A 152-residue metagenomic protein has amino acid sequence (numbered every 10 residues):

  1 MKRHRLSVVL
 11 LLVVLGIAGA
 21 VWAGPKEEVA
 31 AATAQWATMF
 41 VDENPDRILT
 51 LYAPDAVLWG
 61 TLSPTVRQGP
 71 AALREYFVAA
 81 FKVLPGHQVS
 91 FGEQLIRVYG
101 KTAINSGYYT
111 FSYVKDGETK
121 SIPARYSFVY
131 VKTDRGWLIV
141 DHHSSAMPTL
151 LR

Functional and structural regions predicted by a protein language model:
M1-V9: Bacterial N-terminal signal peptides that target proteins for export
V9-A18: Bacterial N-terminal signal peptides
G19-A23: Juxtamembrane cytosolic interface motif at the C-terminal end of transmembrane helices
G24-T50, V57-R152: A beta-strand edge to alpha-helix "cap/lid" segment located at domain peripheries
